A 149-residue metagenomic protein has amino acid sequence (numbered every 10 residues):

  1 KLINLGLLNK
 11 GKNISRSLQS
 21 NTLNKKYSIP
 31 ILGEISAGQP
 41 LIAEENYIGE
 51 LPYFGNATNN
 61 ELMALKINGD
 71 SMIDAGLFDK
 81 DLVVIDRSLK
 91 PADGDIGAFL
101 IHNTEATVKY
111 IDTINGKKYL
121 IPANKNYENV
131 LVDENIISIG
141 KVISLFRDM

Functional and structural regions predicted by a protein language model:
K1-F78, A106, T113-K117, R147-M149: Short, positionally conserved secondary-structure boundary motifs
N56-M149: Acidic/glycine-rich C-terminal interaction modules and beta/coil loop segments that lie outside canonical DNA-binding
